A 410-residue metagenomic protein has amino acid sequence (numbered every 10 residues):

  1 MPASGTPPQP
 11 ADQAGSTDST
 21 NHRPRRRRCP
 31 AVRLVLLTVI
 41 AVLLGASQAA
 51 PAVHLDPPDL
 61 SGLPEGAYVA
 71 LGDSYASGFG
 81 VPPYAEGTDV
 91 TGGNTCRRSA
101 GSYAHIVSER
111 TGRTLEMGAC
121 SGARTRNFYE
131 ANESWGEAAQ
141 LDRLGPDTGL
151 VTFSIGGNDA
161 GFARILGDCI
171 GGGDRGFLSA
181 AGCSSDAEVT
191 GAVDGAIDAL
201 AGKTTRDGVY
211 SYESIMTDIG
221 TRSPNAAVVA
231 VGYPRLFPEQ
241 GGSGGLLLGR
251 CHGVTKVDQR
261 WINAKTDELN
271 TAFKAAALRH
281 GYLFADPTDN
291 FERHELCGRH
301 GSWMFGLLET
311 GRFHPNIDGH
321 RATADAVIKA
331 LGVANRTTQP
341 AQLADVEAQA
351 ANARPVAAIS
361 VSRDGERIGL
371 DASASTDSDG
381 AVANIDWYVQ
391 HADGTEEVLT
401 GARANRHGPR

Functional and structural regions predicted by a protein language model:
M1-H54: Secretory targeting and sorting signals
V35-L37, A41-G62, A76, A334-L343 (+2 more regions): C-terminal region of N-terminal signal peptides and the immediate post-cleavage residues of exported proteins
L55-A119, I170-L178: Serine-esterase "nucleophile elbow" of acetyl-processing enzymes
F79, N127, S134-A201, R235-F237: Oxyanion-hole/transition-state-stabilizing segment in secreted/luminal serine hydrolases and related acyltransferases
Y233-P340: Catalytic His-Asp segment of secreted/periplasmic serine-dependent ester chemistry enzymes
A357, E366-D371: Structural beta-strand segments of beta-rich domains
D371-D379: Acidic, Ser/Thr
D379, A383-H407: Surface-exposed, flexible coil segments in extracellular/virion-facing regions
